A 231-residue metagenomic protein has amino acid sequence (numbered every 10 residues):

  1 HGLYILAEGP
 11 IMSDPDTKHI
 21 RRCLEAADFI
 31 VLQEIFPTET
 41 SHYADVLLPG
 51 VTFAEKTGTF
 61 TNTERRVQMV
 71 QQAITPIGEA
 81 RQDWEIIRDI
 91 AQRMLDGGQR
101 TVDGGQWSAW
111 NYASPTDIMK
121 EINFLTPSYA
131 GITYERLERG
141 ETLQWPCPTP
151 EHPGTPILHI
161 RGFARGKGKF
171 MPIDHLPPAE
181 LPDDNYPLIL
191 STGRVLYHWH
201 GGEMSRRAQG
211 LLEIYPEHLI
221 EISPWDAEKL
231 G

Functional and structural regions predicted by a protein language model:
H1-S128, I189, G193-G231: Non-catalytic alpha/beta scaffold blocks inside enzyme catalytic domains
Y112-G210: Long, low-complexity segments enriched in small/aliphatic residues
